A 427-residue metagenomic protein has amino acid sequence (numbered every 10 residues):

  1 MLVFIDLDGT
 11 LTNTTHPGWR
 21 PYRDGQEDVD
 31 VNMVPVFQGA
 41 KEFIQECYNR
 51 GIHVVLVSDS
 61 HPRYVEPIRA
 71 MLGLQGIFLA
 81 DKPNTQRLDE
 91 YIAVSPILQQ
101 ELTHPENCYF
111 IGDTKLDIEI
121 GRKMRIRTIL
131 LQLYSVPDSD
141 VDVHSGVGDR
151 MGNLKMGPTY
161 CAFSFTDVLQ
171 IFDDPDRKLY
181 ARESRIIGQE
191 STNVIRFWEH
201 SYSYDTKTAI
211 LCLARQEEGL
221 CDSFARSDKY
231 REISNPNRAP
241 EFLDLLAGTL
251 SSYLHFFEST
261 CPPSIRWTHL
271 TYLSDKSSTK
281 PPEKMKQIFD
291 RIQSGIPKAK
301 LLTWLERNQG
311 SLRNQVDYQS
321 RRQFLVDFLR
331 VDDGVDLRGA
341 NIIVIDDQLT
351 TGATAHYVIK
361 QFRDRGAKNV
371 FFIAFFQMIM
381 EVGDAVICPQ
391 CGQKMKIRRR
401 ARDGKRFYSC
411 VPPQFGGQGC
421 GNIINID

Functional and structural regions predicted by a protein language model:
M1-Q45, N49: Active-site neighborhood of HAD-like aspartate-dependent phosphohydrolases
D28-V55, E66, Q86-D89, T260-H269 (+1 more regions): Short, acidic loop-to-helix structural element flanking the phosphoryl-transfer center in phosphate-processing enzymes
P62-Y109, K115: Substrate-recognition "cap/lid" segment bordering the active-site pocket of phosphatases
P105, E119, K123-S135, Q309-I387: PRPP/pyrophosphate-binding module of the type I phosphoribosyltransferase fold
F110-G157: Acidic, Mg2+-coordinating phosphoryl-transfer loop and its flanking beta/alpha structural elements, shared across
D174-I265, E306-G334: Active-site-facing substrate-recognition patch
C388-C391, C410: Short cysteine-rich clusters marking metal-coordination/redox-active sites
P413-D427: Short metal-binding segments enriched for Cys and/or His
